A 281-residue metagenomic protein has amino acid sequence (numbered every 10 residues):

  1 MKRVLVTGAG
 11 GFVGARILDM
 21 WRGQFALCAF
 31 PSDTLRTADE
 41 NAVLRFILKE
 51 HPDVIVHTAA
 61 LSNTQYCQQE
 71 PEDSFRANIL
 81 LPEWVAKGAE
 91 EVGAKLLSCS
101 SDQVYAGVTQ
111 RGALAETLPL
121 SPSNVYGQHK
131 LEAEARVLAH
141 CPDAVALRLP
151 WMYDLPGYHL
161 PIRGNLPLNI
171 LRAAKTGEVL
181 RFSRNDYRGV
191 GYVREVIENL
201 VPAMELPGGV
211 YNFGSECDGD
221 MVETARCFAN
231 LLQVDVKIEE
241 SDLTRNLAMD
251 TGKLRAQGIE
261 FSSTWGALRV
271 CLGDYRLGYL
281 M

Functional and structural regions predicted by a protein language model:
K2-W21: N-terminal Rossmann NAD(P)H-binding glycine-rich loop of SDR-like oxidoreductase domains
F12, R16, I197-N246, Y279-M281: Mid/C-terminal beta-alpha module of Rossmann-like enzyme folds, strongest in SDR-family dehydrogenases/epimerases
T37-A77: NAD(P)H-binding glycine-rich loop region in Rossmannoid oxidoreductase-like domains and their noncatalytic homologs
I55, Q69-L97: NAD(P)-cofactor binding segment of oxidoreductase domains
R76, L80-L81, V104-L147, Y153 (+1 more regions): Catalytic helix-loop patch of NAD(P)-dependent Rossmann-fold dehydrogenases
A135-R188, E195: NAD(P)-dependent short-chain dehydrogenase/reductase
W151, L180-R181, N185, L200 (+2 more regions): A recurrent short beta-strand within the Rossmann-like NAD(P)-dependent oxidoreductase core
V234-K237, S241-M281: C-terminal amphipathic/interface module of NAD(P)-dependent oxidoreductases and related NAD-binding regulators
